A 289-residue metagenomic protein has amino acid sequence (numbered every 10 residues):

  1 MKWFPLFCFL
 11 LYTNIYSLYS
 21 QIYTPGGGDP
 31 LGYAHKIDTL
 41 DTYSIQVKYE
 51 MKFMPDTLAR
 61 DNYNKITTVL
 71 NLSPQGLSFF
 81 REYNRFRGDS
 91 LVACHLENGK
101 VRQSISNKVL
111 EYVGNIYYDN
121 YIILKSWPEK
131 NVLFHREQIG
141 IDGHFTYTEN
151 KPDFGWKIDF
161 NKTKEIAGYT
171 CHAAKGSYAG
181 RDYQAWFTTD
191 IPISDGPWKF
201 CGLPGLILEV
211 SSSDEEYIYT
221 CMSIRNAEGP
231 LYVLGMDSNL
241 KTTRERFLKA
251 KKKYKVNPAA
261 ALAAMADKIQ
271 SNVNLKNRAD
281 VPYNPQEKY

Functional and structural regions predicted by a protein language model:
M1-L31: Bacterial Sec-dependent N-terminal signal peptides
I22-Y289: Extended soluble regions of mature proteins
